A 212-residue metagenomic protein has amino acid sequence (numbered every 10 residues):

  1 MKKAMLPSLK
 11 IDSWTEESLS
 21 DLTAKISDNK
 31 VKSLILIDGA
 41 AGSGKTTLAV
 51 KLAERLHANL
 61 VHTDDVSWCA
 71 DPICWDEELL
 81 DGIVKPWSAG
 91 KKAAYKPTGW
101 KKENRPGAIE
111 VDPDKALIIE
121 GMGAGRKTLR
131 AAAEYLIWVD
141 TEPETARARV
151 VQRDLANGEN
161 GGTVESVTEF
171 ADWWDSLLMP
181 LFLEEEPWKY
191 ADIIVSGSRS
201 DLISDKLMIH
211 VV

Functional and structural regions predicted by a protein language model:
M1-N29, A131, Q152-A156, M179-V212: NTP-dependent small-molecule kinase module
L34-L36: Short hydrophobic/aromatic beta-strand immediately N-terminal to the Walker A/P-loop
A40: P-loop (Walker A) phosphate-binding loop of NTP-binding proteins
K45: Conserved lysine of the Walker
L48: Hydrophobic positions on the alpha1 helix immediately C-terminal to the Walker A/P-loop
N59, D65-I119: Conserved nucleotide-sensing/catalytic segment adjacent to the nucleotide-binding pocket in NTP-handling enzymes
G107-D154: ATP-dependent NMP and nucleoside kinases share a basic, alpha-helical "lid"
Y135-F182: A glycine- and Lys/Arg-enriched "phosphate-lid" helix/loop adjacent to the NTP-binding pocket of small-molecule kinases
